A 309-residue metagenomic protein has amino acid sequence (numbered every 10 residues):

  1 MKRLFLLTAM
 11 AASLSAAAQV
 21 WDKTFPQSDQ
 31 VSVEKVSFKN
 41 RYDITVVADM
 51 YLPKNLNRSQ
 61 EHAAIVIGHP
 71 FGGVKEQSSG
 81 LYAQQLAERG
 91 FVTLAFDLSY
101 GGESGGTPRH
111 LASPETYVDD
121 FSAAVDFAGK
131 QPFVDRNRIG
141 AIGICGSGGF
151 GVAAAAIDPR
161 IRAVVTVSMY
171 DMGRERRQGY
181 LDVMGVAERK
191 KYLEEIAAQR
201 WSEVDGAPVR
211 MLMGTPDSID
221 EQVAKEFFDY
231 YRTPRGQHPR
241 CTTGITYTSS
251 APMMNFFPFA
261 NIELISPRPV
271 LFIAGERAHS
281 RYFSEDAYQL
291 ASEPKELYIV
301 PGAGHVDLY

Functional and structural regions predicted by a protein language model:
V20-Q60, Y309: N-terminal cap/lid segment of alpha/beta-hydrolase-fold proteins
G72-Q84, L98: The serine-hydrolase catalytic nucleophile loop
S78, L111-P132: Alpha/beta-hydrolase active-site loop
Q85-G105: Conserved alpha/beta-hydrolase
V152-Y230: Alpha/beta-hydrolase-fold enzymes
E194-E263, P267, H279: Alpha/beta-hydrolase
I265-S266, F272-A274: Short beta-strand/loop motif that positions the catalytic acidic residue of the alpha/beta-hydrolase fold
A303-Y309: Catalytic histidine-centered segment of alpha/beta-hydrolase-like enzymes
